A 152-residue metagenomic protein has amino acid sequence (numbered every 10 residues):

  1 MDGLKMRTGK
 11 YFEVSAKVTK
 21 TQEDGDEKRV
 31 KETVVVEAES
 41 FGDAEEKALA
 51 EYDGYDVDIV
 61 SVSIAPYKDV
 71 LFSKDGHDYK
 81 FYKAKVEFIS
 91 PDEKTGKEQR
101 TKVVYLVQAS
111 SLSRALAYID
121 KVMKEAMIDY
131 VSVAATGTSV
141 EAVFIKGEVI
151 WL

Functional and structural regions predicted by a protein language model:
M1-G3, S61-K74, G137-G147: Short amphipathic beta-strand and strand-loop transition segments with alternating hydrophobic
L4-R29, G76-R100: Short aromatic-glycine-(Arg/Gly/Cys) micro-motifs in beta-strand/loop hairpins
K10-A16, T33-V35, A44, A48 (+4 more regions): Short, structured motif recognition centered on aromatic/hydrophobic residues
K20-V36, E46, G54, K97-Y105 (+1 more regions): A cross-kingdom feature marking solvent-exposed beta-strand/loop segments within repeated, beta-rich binding/scaffold
S40-D53, S111-M127: A short, charged, amphipathic alpha-helix used as a generic interaction element across diverse proteins
D53-S63, E125-A134: Short loop-to-beta-strand transition segments
S61-E125: Short, solvent-exposed interaction modules
A126-L152: Glycine-rich, aromatic-bearing surface loops/beta-hairpins
